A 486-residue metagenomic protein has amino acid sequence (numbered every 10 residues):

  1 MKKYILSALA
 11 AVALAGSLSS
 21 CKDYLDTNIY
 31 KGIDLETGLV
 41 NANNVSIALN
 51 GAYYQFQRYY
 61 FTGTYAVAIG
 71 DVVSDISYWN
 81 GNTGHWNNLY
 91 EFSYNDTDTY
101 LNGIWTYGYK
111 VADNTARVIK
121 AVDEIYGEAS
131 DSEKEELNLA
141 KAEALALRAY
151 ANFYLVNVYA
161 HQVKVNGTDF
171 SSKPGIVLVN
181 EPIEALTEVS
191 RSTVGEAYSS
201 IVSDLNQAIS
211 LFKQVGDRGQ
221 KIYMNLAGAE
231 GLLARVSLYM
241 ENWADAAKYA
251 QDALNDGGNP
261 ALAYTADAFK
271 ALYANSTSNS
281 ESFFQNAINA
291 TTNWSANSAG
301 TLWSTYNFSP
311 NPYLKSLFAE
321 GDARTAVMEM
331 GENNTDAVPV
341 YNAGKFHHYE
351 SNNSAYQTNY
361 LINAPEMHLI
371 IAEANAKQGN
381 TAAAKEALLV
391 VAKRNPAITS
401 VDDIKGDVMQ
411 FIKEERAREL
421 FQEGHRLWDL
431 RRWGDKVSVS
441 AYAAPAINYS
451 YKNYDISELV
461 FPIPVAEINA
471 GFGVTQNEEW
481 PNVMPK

Functional and structural regions predicted by a protein language model:
K3-Y4, A8-L9, S17-G70, A271 (+1 more regions): Acidic, glycine-rich segments characteristic of secretory precursors and extracytoplasmic regions
L35-E36, G63-W79, Y159-I176, Q214-A296 (+1 more regions): Short, surface-exposed recognition loops and adjoining beta-strand edges that mediate ligand/DNA contacts, enriched
I47, Y223, E241, A247-P365 (+7 more regions): Hydrophobic-face positions in mid-chain alpha helices that act as interaction patches
H85-Y159, S192, S210-K213, S354-N359 (+2 more regions): Conserved, well-structured interaction surfaces
A112-T115, Y198, L205, A250 (+2 more regions): Inward-facing hydrophobic residues that define packing positions of alpha-helical scaffold repeats
